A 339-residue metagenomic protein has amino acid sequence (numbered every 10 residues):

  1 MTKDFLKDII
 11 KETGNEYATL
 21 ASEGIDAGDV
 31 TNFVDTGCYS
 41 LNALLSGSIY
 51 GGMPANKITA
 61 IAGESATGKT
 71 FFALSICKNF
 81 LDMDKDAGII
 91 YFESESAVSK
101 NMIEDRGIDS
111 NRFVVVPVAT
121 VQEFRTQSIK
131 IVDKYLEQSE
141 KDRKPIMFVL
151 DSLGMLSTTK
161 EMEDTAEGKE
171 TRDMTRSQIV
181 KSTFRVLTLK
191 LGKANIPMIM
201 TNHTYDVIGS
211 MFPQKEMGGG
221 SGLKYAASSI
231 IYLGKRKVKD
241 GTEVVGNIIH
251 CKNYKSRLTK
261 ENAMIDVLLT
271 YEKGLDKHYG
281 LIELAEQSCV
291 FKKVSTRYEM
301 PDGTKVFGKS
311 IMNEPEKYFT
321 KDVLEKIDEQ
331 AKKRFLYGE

Functional and structural regions predicted by a protein language model:
T2-F113, R125-D133: The Walker A/P-loop phosphate-binding site
I9-K11, G24-D29, S40, V244-N247 (+4 more regions): Peripheral, non-AAA+ core regions of ATP-driven protein-machinery
V98, L156-S157, V207-I208: Catalytic P-loop NTPase motifs of RecA-like helicase/translocase cores
A119-N195: Phosphate-binding/switch loop-helix module in NTP-utilizing enzymes
E161, D206-S210, K292-E299, K309: N-terminal cationic and glycine-rich segments that engage phosphates or anionic surfaces
D173-S288: Phosphate-binding/switch region of NTP-binding enzymes
K277-F307: Long, well-ordered amphipathic alpha-helical subdomains in the mid-to-C-terminal portions of large enzyme subunits
T296-E339: Terminal-proximal interaction/regulatory segments of ATP-powered molecular machines
